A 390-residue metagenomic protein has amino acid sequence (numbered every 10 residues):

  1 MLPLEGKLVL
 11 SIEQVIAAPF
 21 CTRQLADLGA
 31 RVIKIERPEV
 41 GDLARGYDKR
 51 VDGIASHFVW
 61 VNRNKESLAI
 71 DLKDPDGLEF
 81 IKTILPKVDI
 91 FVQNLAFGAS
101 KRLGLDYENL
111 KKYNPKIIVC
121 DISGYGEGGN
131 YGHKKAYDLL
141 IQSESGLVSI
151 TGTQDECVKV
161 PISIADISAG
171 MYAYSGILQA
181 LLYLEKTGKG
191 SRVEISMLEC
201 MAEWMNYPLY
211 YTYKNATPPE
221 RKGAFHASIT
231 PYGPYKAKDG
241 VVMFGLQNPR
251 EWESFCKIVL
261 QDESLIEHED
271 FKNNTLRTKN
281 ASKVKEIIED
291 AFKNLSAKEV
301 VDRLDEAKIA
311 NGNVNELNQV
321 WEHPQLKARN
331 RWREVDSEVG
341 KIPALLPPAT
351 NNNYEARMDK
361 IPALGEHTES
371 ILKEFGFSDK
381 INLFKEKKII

Functional and structural regions predicted by a protein language model:
M1-K186, A363, E369-I390: N-terminal helix-loop segment corresponding to the beta1-alpha1 unit of nucleotide/adenylate-binding folds
M1-L8, P219-E220, K236-A237, Q319-I390: Terminal low-complexity tails and localization/encapsulation signals of metabolic enzymes
E39, Y125-G126, M197-A202, D239-V241 (+2 more regions): Glycine-rich beta-alpha junction loops
E127, Q154-I164, E185-M201, E220-A227 (+1 more regions): Conserved Rossmann-fold dehydrogenase catalytic segment
E156-A165, K236-G240, N353-E355: Flexible glycine/proline-enriched surface loops and loop-helix/loop-strand junctions
G170-G190, E203-Y213, C256-E263, E267: Oxidoreductase and adenylate-handling cofactor-binding alpha/beta cores
T230-A307, N311, I381: Aromatic-enriched alpha-helical interface/lid elements that frame and gate functional surfaces
D305-L326: Conserved PLP cofactor-binding pocket of PLP-dependent enzymes
